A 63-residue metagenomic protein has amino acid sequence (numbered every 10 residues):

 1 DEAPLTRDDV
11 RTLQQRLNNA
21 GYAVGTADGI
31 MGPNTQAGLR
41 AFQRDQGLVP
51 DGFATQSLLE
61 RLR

Functional and structural regions predicted by a protein language model:
D1-E2: Pro/Ala/Gly-rich low-complexity, hydrophilic intrinsically disordered segments
L5-D9, N18-L62: Short acidic, glycine/serine/threonine-rich helix-capping segments at coil-helix boundaries
